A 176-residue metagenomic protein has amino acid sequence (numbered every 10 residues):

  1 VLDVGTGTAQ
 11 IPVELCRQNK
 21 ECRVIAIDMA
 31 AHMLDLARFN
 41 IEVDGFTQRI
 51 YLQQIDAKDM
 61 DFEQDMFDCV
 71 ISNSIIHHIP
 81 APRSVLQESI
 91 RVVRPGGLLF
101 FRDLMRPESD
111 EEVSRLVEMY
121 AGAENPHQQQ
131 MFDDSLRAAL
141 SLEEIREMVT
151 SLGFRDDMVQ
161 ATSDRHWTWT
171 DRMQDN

Functional and structural regions predicted by a protein language model:
L2-V4, A9-D59: Class I SAM-dependent methyltransferase SAM/SAH-binding core
H32, I79-S84: Short N-terminal helix/helix-N-cap motif within the alpha/beta-hydrolase-1
K58-C69: A short acidic, Gly/Pro-enriched loop at the edge of an enzyme's catalytic core that lines a small-molecule cofactor
C69-A81: A short SAM/SAH-binding and catalytic strip from SAM-dependent methyltransferases
S84-P95: A short glycine-rich, Lys/Arg-flanked "PGG" loop and its adjoining helix->strand segment in the class I
G97-D103: Conserved beta-strand signature within the Rossmann-like core of class I S-adenosyl-L-methionine
L104-T168: C-terminal alpha-helical "lid/dimerization" subdomain adjacent to the S-adenosyl-L-methionine
T168-N176: C-terminal lobe and adjacent flexible extensions of AdoMet/dcAdoMet transferase-like proteins
